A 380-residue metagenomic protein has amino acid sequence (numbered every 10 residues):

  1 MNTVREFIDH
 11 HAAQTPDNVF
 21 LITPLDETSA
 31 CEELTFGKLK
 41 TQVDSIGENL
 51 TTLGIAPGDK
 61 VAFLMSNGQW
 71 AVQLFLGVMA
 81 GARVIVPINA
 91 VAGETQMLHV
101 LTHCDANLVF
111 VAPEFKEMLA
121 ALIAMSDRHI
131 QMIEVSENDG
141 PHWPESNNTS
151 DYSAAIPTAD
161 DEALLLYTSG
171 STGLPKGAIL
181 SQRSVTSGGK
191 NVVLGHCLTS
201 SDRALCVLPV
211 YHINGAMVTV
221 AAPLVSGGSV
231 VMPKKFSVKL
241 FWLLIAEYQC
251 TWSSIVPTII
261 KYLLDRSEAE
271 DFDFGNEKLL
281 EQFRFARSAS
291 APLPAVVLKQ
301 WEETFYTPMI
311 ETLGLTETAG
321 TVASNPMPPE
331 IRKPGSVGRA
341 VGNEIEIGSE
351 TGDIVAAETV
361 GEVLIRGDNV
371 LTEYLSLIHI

Functional and structural regions predicted by a protein language model:
P16-V19, N148-Y167, L174, C197-R203: Conserved pre-ATP/AMP-binding loop-to-beta segment of ANL
L21-G68, V72-L76, G93-L98, T102: Conserved AMP-binding/adenylate-forming core of the ANL superfamily
L25-T28, E32, L108, K116-D160 (+1 more regions): ANL superfamily adenylate-forming
E33-G37, A163-S187: Conserved AMP-binding A3 loop
T168, I378-I380: Conserved small/polar residues in nucleotide/adenosyl-binding loops
T186-R203, I213-T251, D265-F274, E344: Conserved AMP-binding/adenylation subdomain of ANL enzymes
C250-I255, L264, E268-R332, E346 (+1 more regions): Gly/Ser/Thr-rich phosphate-binding loop
E346-R366: Conserved beta-loop-beta connector loops within the AMP-binding
